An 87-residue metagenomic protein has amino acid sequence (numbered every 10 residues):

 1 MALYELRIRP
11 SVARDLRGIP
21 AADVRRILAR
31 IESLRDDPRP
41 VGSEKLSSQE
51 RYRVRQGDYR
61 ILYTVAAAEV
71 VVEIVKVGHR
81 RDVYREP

Functional and structural regions predicted by a protein language model:
M1-L6, S11-G18, A22-R25, R55-Q56 (+1 more regions): Enriched for short, Lys/Arg-rich terminal
A29-V54: A short, surface-exposed loop/turn module that caps and links secondary-structure elements
